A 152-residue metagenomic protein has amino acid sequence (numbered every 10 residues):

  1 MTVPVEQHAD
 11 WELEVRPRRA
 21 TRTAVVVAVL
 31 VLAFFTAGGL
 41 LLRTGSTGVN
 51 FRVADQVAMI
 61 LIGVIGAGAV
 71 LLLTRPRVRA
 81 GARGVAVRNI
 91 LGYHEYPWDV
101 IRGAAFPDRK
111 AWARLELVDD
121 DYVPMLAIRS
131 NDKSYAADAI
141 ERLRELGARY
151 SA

Functional and structural regions predicted by a protein language model:
M1-F51: N-terminal membrane-targeting/pre-transmembrane regions
W11, P76, A111: Residue-level signal for beta-strand positions within conserved beta-sheet cores that form or flank
T23-V25, P97, M125, Y135: Short acidic, gly/pro-rich beta-turn/loop elements at beta-sheet edges and active-site/ligand-binding grooves
A33-F35, D55, G66-A69: Feature detects long, helix-prone N-terminal segments enriched in hydrophobes
F51-L61: Hydrophobic alpha-helical transmembrane segments
M59-P97: Conserved beta-hairpin
R79, H94-S130: Acidic, Ser/Thr-rich low-complexity segments on the non-lumenal side of membrane proteins
E116-A152: A membrane-cytosol interface segment of integral membrane proteins
